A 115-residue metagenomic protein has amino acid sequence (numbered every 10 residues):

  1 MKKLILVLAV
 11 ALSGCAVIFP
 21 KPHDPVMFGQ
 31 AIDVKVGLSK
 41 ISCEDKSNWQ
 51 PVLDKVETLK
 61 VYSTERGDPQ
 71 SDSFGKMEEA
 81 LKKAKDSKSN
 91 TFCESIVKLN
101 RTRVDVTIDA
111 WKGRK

Functional and structural regions predicted by a protein language model:
L4-L12: Sec-dependent N-terminal signal peptides
P22-K46, K55: Post-signal peptide N-terminal segment of mature Sec-exported envelope proteins
S47-K115: Intrinsically disordered, glycine/charged-rich N-terminal periplasmic/extracytoplasmic linker segments that lie
